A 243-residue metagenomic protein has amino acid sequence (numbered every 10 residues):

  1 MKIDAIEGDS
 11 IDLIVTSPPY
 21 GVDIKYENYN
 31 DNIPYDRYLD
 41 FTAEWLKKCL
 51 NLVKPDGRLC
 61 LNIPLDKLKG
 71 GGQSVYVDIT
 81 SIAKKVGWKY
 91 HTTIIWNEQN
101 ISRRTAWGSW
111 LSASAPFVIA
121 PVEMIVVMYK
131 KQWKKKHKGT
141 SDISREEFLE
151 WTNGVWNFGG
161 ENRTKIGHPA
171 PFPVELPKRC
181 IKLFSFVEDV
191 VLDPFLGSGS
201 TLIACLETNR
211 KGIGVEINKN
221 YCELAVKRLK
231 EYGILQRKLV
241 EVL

Functional and structural regions predicted by a protein language model:
M1-D4, V226-L243: S-adenosyl-L-methionine
M1-L224: Core catalytic lobe of class I
